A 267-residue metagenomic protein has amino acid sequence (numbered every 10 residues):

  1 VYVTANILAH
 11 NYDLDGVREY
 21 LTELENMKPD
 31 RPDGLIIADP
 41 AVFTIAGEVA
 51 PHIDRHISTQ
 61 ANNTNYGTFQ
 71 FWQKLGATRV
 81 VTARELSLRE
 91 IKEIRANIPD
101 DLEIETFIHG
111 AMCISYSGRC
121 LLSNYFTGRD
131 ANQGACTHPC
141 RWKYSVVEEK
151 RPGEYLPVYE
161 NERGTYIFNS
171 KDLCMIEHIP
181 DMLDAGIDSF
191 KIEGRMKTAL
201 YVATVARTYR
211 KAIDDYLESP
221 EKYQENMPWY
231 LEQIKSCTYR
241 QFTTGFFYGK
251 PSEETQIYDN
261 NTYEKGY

Functional and structural regions predicted by a protein language model:
Y2-N11, D15, L21-M27, D54 (+2 more regions): Surface-exposed amphipathic alpha-helical tracts and adjacent flexible/coil segments at the periphery of soluble enzymes
H10-S58, N62-T64, Q70: Well-ordered mid-protein domain cores that form the structural environment of catalytic cofactors
K74: Active-site neighborhood of glycoside hydrolase catalytic domains
